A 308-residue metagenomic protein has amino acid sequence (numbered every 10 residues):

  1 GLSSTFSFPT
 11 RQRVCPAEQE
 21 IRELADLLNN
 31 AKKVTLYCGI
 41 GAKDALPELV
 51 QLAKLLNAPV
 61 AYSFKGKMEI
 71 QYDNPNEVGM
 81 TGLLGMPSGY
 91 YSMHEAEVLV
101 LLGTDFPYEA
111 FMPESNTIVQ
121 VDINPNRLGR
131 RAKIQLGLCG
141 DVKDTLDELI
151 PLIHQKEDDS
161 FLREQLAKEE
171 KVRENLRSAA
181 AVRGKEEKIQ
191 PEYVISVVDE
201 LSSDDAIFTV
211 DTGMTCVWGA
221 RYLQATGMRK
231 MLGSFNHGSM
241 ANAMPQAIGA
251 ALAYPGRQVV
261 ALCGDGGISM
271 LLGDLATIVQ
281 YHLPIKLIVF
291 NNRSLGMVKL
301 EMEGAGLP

Functional and structural regions predicted by a protein language model:
G1-L27, R177-S178: Conformationally flexible catalytic loops at phosphate/diphosphate-handling active centers
E20-V34, M93-E95, V197-D204, A251-G256: Glycine-rich phosphate/diphosphate-binding loops that line cofactor/substrate pockets in enzymes
K32-A45, A53, A181: Glycine-rich phosphate/diphosphate-binding loops and the adjacent beta-loop-alpha structural elements that coordinate
D44-G66, A206: Redox- and metal-dependent alpha/beta enzyme cores, enriched for Fe-S-associated oxidoreductases and cofactor-handling
A58-K65, V119-D122, I285-N291: Short internal beta-strands
F64-K168, M302: Glycine-rich, acidic loop regions that bind phosphate or pyrophosphate groups
E95-V98, D105-P107, V217-L295: Thiamine diphosphate
E170-P245, A250-A251: Active-site diphosphate/adenylate-binding microenvironment
